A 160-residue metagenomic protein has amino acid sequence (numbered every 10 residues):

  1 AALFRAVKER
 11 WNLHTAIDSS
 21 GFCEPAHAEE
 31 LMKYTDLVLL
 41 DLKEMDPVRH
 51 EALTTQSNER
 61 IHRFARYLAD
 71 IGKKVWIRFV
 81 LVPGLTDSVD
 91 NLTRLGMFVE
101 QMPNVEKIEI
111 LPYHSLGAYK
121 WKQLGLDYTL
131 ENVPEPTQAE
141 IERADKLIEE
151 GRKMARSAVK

Functional and structural regions predicted by a protein language model:
A1-L111, L116: Conserved AdoMet/S-adenosylmethionine-binding subsite of the radical SAM
P83-K160: Auxiliary Fe-S-binding modules of radical SAM enzymes
